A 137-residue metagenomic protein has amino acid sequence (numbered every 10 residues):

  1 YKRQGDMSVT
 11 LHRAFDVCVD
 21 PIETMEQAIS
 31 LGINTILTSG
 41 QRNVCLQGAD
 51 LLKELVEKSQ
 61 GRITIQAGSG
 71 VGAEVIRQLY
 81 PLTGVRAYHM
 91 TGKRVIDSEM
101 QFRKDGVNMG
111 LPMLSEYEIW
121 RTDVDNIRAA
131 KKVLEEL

Functional and structural regions predicted by a protein language model:
Y1-Q4, S98: Conserved small/polar residues in nucleotide/adenosyl-binding loops
R3-M7, S59-R62, L137: Helix C-cap/helix->beta junction micro-motif
S8-V19, N34-L46, Q66-G68: Catalytic beta/alpha-barrel core
D16-L31, L55-A67, V71-M90, G106: Catalytic cores of alpha/beta
I22-E23, Q47-D50: Generic recognition of short, well-ordered alpha-helical segments
S30-T35, P112-M113: A polyampholytic, Gly/Pro-enriched intrinsically disordered region
I33-L46, T83-K104: Glycine-rich phosphate-binding active-site loops on the catalytic face of alpha/beta enzymes
A49-K58, Q78-T83, D97-L137: C-terminal helical cap(s) of enzyme catalytic domains, especially alpha/beta-barrels
